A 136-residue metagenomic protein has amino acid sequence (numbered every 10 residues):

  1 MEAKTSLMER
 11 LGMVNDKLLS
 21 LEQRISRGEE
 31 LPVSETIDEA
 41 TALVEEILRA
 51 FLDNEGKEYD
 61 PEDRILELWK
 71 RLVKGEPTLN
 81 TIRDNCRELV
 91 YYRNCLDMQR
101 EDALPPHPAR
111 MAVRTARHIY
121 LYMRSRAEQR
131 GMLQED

Functional and structural regions predicted by a protein language model:
M1-V73, T81-E88, Y120-D136: Amphipathic alpha-helical interface elements
E30, D102-P106: Alpha-helix boundary/capping and short turn/kink residues
S34-D38, P106-R114: Short, charged, amphipathic alpha-helical segments
I82-A103: Histidine-centered, metal-coordinating catalytic motifs and their short helical/loop contexts
